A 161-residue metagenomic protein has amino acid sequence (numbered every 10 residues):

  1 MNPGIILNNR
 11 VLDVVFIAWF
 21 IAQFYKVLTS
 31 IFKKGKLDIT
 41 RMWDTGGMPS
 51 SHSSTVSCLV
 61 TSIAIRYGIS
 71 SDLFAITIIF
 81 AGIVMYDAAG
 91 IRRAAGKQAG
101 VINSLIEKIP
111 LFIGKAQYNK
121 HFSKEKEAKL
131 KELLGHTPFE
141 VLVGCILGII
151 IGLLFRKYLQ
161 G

Functional and structural regions predicted by a protein language model:
M1-F24, F32-G35: Helix-loop-helix hairpins and the membrane-proximal interhelical loops of multi-pass alpha-helical transport proteins
Q23-Y25, I39-G161: Membrane-embedded catalytic cores of phosphoryl/pyrophosphoryl-handling enzymes
I31-F32, A64: Hydrophobic residues in alpha-helical segments
